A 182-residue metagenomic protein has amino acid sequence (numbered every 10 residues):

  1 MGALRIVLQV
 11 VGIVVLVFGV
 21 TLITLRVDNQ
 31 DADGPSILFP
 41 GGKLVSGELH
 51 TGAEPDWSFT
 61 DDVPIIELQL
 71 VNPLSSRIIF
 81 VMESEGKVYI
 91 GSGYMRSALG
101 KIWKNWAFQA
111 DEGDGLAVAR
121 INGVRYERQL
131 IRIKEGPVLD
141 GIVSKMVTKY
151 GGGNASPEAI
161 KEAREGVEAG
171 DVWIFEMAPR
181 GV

Functional and structural regions predicted by a protein language model:
M1-R5: Positively charged n-region of N-terminal signal peptides that target proteins for export
V7-R26: Hydrophobic membrane-insertion alpha-helices, especially the h-region of bacterial N-terminal signal peptides
R26-L74: Short, conserved active-site entrance elements at the starts or edges of catalytic domains
N29, S84-Y89, A107, D111: A broadly tuned "polar low-complexity/structure-edge" signature
K43-W57, I78-Y94, V182: Charged, low-complexity, helix/coiled-coil-prone segments
D61-A98, Q129: Short beta-strand segments
S97-V182: Short, structured beta-strand-loop surface elements
